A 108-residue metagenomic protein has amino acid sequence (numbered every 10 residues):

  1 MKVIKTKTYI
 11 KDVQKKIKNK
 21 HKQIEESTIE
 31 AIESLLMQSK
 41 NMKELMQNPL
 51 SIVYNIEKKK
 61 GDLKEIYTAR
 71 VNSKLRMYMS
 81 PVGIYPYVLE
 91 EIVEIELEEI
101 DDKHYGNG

Functional and structural regions predicted by a protein language model:
M1-K7, K43, Q47, V53-Y54 (+1 more regions): An acidic, glycine-rich, mixed-charge low-complexity segment common to nucleic-acid enzymes
M1-Q38: Arg/Lys-rich, positively charged N-terminal/basic patches that mediate binding to nucleic acids
Q14-I17, K58-K60, G106-G108: Short, solvent-exposed polar/charged micro-motifs at secondary-structure junctions
I24-E33, N48-E57, L89-I100: Glycine-rich, flexible loop segments associated with nucleotide phosphate handling
L36-K40, L63, S73, G83: Generic secondary-structure microfeatures
K40-T68: A short, surface-exposed loop/turn module that caps and links secondary-structure elements
Y67-G108: Enriched for short, Lys/Arg-rich terminal
